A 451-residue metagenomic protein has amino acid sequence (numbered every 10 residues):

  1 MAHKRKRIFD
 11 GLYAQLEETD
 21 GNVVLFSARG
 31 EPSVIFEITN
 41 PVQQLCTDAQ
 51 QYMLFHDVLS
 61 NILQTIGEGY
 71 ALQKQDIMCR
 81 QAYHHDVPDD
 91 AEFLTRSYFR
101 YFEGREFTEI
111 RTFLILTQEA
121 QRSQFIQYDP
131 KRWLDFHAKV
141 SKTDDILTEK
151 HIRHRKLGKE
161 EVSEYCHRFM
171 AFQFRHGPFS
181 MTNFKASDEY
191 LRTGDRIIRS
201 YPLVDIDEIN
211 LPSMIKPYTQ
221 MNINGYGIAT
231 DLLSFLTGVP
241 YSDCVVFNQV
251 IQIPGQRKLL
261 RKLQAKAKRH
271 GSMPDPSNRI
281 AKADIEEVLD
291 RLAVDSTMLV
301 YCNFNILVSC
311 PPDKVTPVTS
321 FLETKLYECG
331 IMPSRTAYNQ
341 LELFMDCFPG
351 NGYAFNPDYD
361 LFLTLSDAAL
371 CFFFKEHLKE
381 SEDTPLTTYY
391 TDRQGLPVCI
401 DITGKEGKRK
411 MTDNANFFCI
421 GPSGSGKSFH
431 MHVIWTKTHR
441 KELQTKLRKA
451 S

Functional and structural regions predicted by a protein language model:
M1-E376: Extended, folded cores of ATP/NTP-driven motor/assembly subunits in large transport and secretion machines
A49-Y52, H56-Q64, P385-S451: Glycine-rich phosphate-binding loop of nucleotide-binding enzymes
L363-T364, A368-F373, L378-G395: Pre-P-loop entry segment of helicase/translocase ATPase cores
